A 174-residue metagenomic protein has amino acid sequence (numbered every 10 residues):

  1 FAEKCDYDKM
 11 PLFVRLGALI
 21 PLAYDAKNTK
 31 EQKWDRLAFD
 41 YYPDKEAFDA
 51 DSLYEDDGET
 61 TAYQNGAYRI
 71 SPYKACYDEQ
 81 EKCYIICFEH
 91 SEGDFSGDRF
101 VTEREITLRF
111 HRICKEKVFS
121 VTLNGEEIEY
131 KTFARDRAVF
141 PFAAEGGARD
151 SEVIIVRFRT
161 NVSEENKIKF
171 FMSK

Functional and structural regions predicted by a protein language model:
F1-E126, R135, R149-S151, F158-N161 (+1 more regions): Catalytic core of carbohydrate-active enzymes
F48, F140-F142, F171: Extended hydrophobic/Leu-rich segments
K131-V153: Short, surface-exposed polybasic-and-hydrophobic patches located at secondary-structure transitions
V162-K174: Low-complexity, intrinsically disordered segments enriched in Ser/Thr together with acidic residues
